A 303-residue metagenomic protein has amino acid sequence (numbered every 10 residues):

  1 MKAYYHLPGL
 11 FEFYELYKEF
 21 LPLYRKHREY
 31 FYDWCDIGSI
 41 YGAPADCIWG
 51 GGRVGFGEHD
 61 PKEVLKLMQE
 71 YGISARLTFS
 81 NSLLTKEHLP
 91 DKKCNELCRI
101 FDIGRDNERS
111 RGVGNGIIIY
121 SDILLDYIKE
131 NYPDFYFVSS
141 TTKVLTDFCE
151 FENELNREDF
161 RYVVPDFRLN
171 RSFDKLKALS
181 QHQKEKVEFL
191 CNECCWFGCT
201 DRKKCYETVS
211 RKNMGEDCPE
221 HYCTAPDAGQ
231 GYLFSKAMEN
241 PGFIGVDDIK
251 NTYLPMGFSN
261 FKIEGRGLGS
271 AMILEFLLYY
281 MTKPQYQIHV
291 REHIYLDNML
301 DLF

Functional and structural regions predicted by a protein language model:
M1-E150, E154, F160-F303: Active-site pocket-lining/capping segments in soluble small-molecule metabolic enzymes
